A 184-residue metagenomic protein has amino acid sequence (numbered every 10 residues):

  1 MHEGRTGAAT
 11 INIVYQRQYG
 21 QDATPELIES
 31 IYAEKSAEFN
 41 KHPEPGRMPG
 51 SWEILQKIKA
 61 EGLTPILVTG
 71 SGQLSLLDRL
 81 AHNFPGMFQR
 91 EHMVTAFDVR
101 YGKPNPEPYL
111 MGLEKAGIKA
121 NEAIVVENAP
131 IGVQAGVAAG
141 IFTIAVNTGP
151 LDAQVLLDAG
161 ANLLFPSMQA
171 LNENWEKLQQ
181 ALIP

Functional and structural regions predicted by a protein language model:
M1, M48, T95: Residue-level signal for threonine
M1-E3, T69: Active-site nucleophile and cofactor-binding loops and adjacent substrate-binding regions of central metabolic enzymes
E3-F39, K57: A metal-dependent, Asp-based hydrolase signature
G7, R47, N105: Conserved donor sugar-nucleotide recognition element shared by glycan-biosynthetic enzymes
V14-Q18, H42, N83, K115: Alpha-helical structural context
P25-E26, W52-Q56, G72-P184: Asp-based, Mg2+/Mn2+-dependent phosphohydrolase catalytic module
N40-L67: Short, acidic loop-to-helix structural element flanking the phosphoryl-transfer center in phosphate-processing enzymes
